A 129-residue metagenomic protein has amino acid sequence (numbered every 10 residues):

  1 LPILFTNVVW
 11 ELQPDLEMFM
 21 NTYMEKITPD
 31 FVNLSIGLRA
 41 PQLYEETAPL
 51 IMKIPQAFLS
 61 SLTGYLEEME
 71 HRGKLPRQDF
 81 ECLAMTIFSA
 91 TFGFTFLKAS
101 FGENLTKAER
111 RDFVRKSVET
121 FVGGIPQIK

Functional and structural regions predicted by a protein language model:
L1, Y23, I27, L62 (+4 more regions): Hydrophobic recognition helices of helix-based DNA-binding modules
P2-F5, Y44-A48, E103-N104: A short, mixed-charge helix-start or loop-turn motif at secondary-structure junctions
P2-V32, L83-I87: Hydrophobic alpha-helical connector segments
V9-Q13, E17, A48, L59 (+4 more regions): Short, structured helix-loop boundary elements
E25-N33, E45-H71, C82-M85: Amphipathic alpha-helical packing segments from all-alpha helical-bundle domains
N33-L34, S117: Hydrophobic alpha-helical segments typical of transmembrane helices and their membrane-interface/capping positions
I36-Y44: Short helix-capping/turn signature of helix-turn-helix
Q56, E70-E119, I128-K129: Hydrophobic/aromatic-rich alpha-helical bundle segments in the mid-to-C-terminal region
